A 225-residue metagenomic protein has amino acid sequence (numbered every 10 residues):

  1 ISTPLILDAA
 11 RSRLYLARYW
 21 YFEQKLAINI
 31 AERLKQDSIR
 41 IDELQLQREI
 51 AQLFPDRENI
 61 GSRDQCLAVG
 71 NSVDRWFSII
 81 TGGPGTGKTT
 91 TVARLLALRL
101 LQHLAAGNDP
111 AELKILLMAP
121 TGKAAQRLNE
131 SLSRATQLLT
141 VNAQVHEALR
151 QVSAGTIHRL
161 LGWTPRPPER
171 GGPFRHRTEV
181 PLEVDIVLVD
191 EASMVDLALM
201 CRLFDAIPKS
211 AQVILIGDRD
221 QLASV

Functional and structural regions predicted by a protein language model:
I1-V225: Conserved ATP-binding/catalytic motifs of P-loop helicase motor domains
